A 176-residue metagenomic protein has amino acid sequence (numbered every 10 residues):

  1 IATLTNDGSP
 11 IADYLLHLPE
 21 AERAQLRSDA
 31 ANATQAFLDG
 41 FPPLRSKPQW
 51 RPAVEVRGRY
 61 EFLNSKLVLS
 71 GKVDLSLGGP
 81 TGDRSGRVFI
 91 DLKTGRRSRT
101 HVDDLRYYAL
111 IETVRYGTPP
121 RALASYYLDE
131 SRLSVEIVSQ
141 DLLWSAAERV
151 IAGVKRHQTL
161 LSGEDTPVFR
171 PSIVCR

Functional and structural regions predicted by a protein language model:
I1-V54: A non-catalytic, helix-rich entry segment at domain boundaries
L4, V56-G58, Y127-D129: A general secondary-structure junction signal
L26, A30, H101-D104, A146: Hydrophobic (often cysteine-bearing) scaffold residues that line and stabilize catalytic clefts of nucleotide/cofactor
A31, Q35-L38, L105-A109, I151: Generic solvent-exposed, charged/amphipathic alpha-helical segments that serve as macromolecular interface scaffolds
S46, L67, T100, T166-R170: Short, surface-exposed helix-loop/turn micro-motifs enriched in polar/charged residues
S46-Q49, R84, G117-P120: Short helix-terminating capping/connector loops at secondary-structure junctions
A53-Y107: Non-catalytic protein-protein interaction segments used by genome-maintenance enzymes to assemble and couple activities
E112-R176: Metal-dependent nuclease catalytic regions and adjoining charged, substrate-binding loops involved in nucleic-acid end
